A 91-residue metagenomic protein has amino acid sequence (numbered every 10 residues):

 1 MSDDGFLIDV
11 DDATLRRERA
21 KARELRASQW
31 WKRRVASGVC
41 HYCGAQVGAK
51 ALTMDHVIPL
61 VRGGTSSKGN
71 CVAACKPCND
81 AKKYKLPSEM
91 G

Functional and structural regions predicted by a protein language model:
S2-Y42: Short, charged surface segments at domain edges that flank catalytic/cofactor-binding sites
V39, T53, A74: The −1 position to Zn-ligating cysteines in a subset of zinc-ribbon hairpins
V47, L60, G64-T65: Short strand->helix junction
A49-K50, A81-Y84: Short, non-ligating residues that shape and space the ligands of small metal-coordination modules and catalytic
T53-P59: Histidine-centered catalytic micro-motifs used for acid/base chemistry in nuclease and nucleotide-processing active
G63-A81: Short beta-strand-alpha-helix junction that forms the catalytic/metal-binding core of metal-dependent nuclease domains
